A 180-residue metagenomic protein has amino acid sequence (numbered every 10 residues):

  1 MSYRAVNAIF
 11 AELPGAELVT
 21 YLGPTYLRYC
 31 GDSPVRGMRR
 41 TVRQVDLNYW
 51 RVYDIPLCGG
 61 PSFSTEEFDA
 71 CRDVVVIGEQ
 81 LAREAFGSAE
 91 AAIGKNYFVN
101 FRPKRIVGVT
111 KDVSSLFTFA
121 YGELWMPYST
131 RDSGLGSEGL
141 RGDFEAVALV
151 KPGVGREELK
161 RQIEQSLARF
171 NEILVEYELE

Functional and structural regions predicted by a protein language model:
M1, A8, E17-N48, P61-V75 (+2 more regions): Short acidic/polar micro-motifs at solvent-exposed secondary-structure junctions
S2-A5, P24-Y29, E90, F101-P103 (+1 more regions): Contiguous hydrophobic segments
Y3-P14, R161, Q165: Generic recognition of well-ordered alpha-helical segments within structured catalytic/regulatory domains
P14, V35, V99-F101: Glycine-centered tight beta-turn/hairpin loop motif at sheet-sheet or coil-to-beta transitions
P14-L18, A91: Glycine-centered tight turns that cap/initiate beta-strands
R43-F63, C71-E180: Mid-to-C-terminal secondary-structure elements that act as membrane-proximal/extracytoplasmic interface segments
